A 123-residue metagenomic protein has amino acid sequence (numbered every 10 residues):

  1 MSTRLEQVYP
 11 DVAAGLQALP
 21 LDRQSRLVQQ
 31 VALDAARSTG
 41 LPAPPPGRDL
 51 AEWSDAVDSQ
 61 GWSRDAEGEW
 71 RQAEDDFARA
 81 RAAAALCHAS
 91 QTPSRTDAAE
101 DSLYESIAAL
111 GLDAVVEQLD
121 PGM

Functional and structural regions predicted by a protein language model:
M1-M123: Structured binding/interaction patches within domain cores
